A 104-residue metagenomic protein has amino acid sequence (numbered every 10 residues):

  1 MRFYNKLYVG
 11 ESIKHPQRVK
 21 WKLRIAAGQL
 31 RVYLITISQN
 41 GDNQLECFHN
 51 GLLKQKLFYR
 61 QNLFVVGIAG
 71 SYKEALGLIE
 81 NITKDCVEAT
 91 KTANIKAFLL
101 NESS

Functional and structural regions predicted by a protein language model:
M1-L23: Negatively charged, low-complexity tracts enriched in Asp/Glu with abundant Ser/Thr
N5, W21, K56-F58, L100: Hydrophobic alpha-helical segments, principally membrane-spanning helices and signal/leader peptides
I25, T36-Q39, L78-D85, K96: A general structural signal for short secondary-structure boundary/capping elements
A26-L63: Short aromatic-glycine-(Arg/Gly/Cys) micro-motifs in beta-strand/loop hairpins
Q44-L45, G77, S104: Short, solvent-exposed polar/charged micro-motifs at secondary-structure junctions
Y59-V65, G70-D85: A short, charged, amphipathic alpha-helix used as a generic interaction element across diverse proteins
C86-S104: Charge-dense polyanion-binding interfaces
